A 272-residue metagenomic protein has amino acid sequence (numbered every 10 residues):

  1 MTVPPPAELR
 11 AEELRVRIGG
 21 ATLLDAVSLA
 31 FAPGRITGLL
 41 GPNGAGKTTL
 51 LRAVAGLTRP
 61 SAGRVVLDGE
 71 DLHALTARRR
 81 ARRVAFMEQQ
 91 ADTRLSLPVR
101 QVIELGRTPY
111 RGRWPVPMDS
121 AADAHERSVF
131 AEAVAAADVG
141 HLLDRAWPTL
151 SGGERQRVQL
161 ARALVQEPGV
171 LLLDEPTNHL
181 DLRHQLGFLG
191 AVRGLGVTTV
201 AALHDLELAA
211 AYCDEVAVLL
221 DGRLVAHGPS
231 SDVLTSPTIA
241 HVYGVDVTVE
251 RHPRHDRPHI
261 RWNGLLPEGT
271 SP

Functional and structural regions predicted by a protein language model:
L40-P42: The feature captures the beta-strand-to-loop junction immediately N-terminal to the Walker
A55: Helix-to-loop junction immediately C-terminal to a conserved catalytic motif
G63-D71, R80: Conserved ABC transporter NBD signature motif
E104, D119-L142: Conserved ABC ATPase "signature" region
V165-G169: A short, proline-enriched helix->beta-strand linker immediately N-terminal to the Walker B motif in ABC-type P-loop
L171-E175, L180: Catalytic Walker B motif of ABC-type/P-loop ATPase nucleotide-binding domains
S236, A240-P272: ABC ATPase nucleotide-binding domains
